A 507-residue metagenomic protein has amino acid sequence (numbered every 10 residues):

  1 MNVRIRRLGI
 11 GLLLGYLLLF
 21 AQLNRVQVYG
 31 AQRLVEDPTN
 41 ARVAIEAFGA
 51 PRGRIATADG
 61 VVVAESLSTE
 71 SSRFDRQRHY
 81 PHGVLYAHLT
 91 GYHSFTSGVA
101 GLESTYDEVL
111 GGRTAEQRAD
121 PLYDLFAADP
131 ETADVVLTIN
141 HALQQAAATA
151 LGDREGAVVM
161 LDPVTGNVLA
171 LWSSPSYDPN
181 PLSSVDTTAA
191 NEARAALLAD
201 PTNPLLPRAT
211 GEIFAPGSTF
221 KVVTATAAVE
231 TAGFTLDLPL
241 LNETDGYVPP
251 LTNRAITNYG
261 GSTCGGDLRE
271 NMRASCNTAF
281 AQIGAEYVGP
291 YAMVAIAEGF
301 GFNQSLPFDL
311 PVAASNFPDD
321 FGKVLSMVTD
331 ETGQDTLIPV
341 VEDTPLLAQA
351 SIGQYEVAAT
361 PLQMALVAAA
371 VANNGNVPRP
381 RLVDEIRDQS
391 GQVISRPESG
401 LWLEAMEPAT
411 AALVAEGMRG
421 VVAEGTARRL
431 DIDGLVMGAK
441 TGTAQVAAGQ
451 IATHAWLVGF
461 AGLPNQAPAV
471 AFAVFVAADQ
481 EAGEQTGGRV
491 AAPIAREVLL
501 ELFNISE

Functional and structural regions predicted by a protein language model:
M1-E192, P201-S218, G233-L238, Y291-G299 (+3 more regions): Periplasmic/cell-envelope proteins involved in peptidoglycan metabolism and beta-lactam response
D59, V164, V168-S218, V223-A478 (+1 more regions): Beta-lactam-recognizing serine transpeptidase/beta-lactamase-like catalytic domain environment
